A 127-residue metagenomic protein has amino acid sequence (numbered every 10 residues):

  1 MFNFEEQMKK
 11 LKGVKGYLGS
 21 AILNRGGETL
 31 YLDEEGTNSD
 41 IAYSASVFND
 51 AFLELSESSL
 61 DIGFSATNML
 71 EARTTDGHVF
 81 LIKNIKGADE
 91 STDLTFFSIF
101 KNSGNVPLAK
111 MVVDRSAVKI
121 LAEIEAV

Functional and structural regions predicted by a protein language model:
M1-G19, R25, T29-V127: Non-catalytic interaction/Regulatory regions outside core domains
